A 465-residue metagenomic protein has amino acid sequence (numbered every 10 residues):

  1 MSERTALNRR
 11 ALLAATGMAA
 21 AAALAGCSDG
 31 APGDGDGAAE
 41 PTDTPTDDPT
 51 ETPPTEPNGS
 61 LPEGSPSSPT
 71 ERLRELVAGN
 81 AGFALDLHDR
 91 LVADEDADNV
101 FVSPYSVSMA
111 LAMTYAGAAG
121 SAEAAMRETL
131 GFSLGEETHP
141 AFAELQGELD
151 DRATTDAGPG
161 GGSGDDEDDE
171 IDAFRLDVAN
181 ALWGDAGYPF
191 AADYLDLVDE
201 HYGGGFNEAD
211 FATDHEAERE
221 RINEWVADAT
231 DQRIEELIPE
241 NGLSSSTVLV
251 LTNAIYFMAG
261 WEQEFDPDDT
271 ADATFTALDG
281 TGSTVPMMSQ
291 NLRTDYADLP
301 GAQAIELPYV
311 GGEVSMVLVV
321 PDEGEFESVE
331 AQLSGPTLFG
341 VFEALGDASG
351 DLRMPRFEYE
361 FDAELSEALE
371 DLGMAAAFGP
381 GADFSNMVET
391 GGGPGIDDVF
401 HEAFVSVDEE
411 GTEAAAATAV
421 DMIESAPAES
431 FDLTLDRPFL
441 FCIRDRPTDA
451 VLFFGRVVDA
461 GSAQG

Functional and structural regions predicted by a protein language model:
S2-A19: N-terminal secretory signal peptides and thylakoid transit peptides that target proteins across membranes
G26-C27: N-terminal Sec signal peptide cleavage junction
E40-A78: N-terminal low-complexity, Pro/Thr/Ser-rich intrinsically disordered segments that act as propeptides or flexible
G59-E71, Y105-M109, S121-T129, D199-A209 (+2 more regions): Acidic/histidine-rich, surface-exposed loop or edge segments in extracytoplasmic proteins
A116-T155, D269, A273-D279: Active-site-surrounding "flap" and adjacent substrate/cofactor-binding loops of secreted or lumenal enzymes, prototyped
D150-V314, D347-E424: Non-catalytic, conformational "gating/processing" segments within enzyme and secreted inhibitor domains
L251, E306-G312, V317, M422-G465: Extended hydrophobic
V314, P321-L345: Internal alpha/beta scaffold segment
